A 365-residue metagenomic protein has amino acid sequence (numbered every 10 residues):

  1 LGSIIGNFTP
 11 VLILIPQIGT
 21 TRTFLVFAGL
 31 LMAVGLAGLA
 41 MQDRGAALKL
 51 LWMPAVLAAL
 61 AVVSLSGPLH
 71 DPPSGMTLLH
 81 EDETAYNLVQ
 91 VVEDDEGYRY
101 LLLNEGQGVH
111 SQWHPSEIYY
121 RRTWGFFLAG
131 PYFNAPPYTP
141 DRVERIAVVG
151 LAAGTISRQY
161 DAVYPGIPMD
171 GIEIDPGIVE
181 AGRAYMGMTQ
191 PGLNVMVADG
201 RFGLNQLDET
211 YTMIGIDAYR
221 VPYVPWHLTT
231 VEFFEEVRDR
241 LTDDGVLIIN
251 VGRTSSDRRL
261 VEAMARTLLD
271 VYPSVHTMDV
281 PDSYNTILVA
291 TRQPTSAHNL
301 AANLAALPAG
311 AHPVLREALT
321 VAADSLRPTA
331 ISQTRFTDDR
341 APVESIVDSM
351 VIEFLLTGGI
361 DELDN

Functional and structural regions predicted by a protein language model:
L1-Q42: Membrane-embedded alpha-helical segments of integral membrane proteins
I5, G125-I248, S255-A265, L269-V271 (+1 more regions): The AdoMet/dcAdoMet-binding core of the Class I SAM-like
L14-I15, G192-V197, A297-N303: A polyampholytic, Gly/Pro-enriched intrinsically disordered region
Q17-R22, G45-A46, S74, M169: Membrane-interfacial segments
A28-G29, L228-T229, A263-M264, A301-A305: Composition- and surface-driven signal marking solvent-exposed, interaction-prone regions in large proteins
A46-P137, S274-N365: Soluble small-group transferase modules, centered on the S-adenosyl donor enzyme superfamily
I248-N250, H276-T277: Short catalytic-loop micro-motif centered on adjacent basic/acidic residues
